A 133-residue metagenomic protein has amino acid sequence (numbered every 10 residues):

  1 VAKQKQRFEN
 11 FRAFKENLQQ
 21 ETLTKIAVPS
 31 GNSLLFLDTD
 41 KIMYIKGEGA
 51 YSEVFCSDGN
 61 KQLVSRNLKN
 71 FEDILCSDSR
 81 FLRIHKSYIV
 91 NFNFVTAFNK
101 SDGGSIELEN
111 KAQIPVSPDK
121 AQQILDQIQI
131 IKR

Functional and structural regions predicted by a protein language model:
K3-E109, Q113-P115: Conserved binding/recognition cores within well-folded domains
F71, L75, I124-L125, I130: Acidic, Ser/Thr- and proline-rich intrinsically disordered linker/docking segments of eukaryotic scaffolds
T96, Q129-R133: Cytosolic nucleotide-binding catalytic cores of signal-transduction proteins
